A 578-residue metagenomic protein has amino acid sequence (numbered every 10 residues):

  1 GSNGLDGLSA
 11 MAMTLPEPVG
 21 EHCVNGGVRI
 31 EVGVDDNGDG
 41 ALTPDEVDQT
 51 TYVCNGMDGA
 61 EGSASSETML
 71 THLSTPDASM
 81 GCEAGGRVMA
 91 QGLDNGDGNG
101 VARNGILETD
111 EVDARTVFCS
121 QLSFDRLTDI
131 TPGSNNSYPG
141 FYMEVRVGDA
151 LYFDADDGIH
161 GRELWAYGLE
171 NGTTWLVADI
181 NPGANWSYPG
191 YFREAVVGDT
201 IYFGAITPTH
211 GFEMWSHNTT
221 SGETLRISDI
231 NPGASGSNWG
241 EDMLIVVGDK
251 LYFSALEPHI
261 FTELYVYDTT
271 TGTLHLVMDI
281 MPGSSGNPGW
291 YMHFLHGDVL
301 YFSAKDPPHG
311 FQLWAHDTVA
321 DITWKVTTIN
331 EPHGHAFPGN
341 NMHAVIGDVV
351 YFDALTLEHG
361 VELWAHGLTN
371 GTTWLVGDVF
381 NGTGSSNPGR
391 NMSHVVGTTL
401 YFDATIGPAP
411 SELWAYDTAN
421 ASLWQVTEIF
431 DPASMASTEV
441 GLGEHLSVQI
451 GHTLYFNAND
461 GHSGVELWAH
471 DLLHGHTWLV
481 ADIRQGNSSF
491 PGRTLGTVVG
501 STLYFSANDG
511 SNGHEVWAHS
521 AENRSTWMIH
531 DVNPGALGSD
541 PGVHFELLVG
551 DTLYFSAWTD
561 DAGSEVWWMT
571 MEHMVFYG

Functional and structural regions predicted by a protein language model:
G1-N37, T43-L122: Collagen/collagen-like triple-helix recognition
L122-G578: Feature 14080 marks short, conserved micro-sites in well-ordered regions that are central to protein function
